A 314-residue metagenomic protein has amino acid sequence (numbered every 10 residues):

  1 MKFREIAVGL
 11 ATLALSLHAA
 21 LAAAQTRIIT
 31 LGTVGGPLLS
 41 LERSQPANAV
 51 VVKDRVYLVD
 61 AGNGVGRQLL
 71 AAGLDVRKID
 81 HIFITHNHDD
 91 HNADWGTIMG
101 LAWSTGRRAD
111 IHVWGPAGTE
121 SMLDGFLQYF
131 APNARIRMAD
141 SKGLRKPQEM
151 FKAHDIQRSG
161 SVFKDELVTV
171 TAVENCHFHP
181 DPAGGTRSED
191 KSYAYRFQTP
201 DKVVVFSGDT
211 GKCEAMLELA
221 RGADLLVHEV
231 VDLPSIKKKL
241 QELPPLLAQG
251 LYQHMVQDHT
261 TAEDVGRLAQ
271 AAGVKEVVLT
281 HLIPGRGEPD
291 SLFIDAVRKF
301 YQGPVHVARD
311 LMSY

Functional and structural regions predicted by a protein language model:
M1-A7: Twin-arginine (Tat) signal peptide motif
K2, A22-V205, G211, L292-Y314: Binuclear metal-dependent hydrolase catalytic cores
V8-H18: Bacterial N-terminal signal peptides
D190-A194, P200-V205, G211-M312: Cap/insert and terminal regions of metallo-dependent hydrolase folds
